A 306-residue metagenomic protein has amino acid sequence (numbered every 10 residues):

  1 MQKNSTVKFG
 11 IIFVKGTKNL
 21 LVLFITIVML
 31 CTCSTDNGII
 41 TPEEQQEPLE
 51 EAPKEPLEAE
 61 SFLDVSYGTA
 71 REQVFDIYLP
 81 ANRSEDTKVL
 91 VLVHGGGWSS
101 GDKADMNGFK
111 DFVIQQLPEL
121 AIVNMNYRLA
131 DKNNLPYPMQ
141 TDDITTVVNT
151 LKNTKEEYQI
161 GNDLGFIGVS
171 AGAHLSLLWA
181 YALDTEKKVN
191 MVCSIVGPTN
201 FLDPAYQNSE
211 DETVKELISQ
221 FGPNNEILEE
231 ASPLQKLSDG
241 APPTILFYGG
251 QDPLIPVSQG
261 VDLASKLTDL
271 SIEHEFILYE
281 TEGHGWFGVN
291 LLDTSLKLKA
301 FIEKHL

Functional and structural regions predicted by a protein language model:
E43-N82: N-terminal cap/lid segment of alpha/beta-hydrolase-fold proteins
A104-V123: Short amphipathic alpha-helix adjacent to the substrate-entry channel of hydrolases
L135-K155: Alpha/beta-hydrolase active-site loop
N153-Y206: Primarily recognizes the serine-hydrolase "nucleophile elbow" in alpha/beta-hydrolase and SGNH/GDSL folds
D203-K236: Mobile cap/lid helix-loop segments that gate and shape the active-site cleft of serine hydrolases
L246-Y248, D252: Short beta-strand/loop motif that positions the catalytic acidic residue of the alpha/beta-hydrolase fold
P253-Q259: Conserved alpha/beta-hydrolase "acid-adjacent" motif
V261-L306: C-terminal catalytic histidine-bearing segment of alpha/beta-hydrolase fold enzymes
